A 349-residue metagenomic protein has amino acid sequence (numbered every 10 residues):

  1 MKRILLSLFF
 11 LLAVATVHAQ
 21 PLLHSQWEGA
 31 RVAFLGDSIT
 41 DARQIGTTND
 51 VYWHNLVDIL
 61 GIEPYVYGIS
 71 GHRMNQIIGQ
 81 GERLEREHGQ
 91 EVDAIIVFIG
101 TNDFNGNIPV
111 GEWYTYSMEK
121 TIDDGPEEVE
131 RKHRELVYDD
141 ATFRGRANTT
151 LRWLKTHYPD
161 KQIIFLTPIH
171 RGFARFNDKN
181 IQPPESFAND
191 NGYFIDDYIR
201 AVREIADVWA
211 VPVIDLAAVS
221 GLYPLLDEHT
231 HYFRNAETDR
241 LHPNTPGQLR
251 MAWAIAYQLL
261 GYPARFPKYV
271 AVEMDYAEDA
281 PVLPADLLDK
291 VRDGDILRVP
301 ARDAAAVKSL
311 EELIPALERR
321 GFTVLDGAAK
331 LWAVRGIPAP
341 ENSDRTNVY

Functional and structural regions predicted by a protein language model:
I4-A13: Sec-dependent N-terminal signal peptides
A15-A19: Sec/Tat signal peptide C-region and signal peptidase I cleavage site
Q20-S70, N75, G81-E91, I95 (+2 more regions): Serine-esterase "nucleophile elbow" of acetyl-processing enzymes
E28-R31, L60-Y65, Q90-I95, Y158-I163 (+3 more regions): Loop/turn elements at helix/coil->beta-strand transitions in domains of secreted/extracellular proteins
S38-A42, I69-M74, G100-G106, I169-F173 (+5 more regions): Solvent-exposed loop/turn segments at secondary-structure junctions within structured extracellular/periplasmic domains
I59, Q80-F266: Alpha-helical cap/lid subdomain in secreted, periplasmic, or secretory-pathway luminal O-acyl-processing enzymes
A264, A271-D293, A305-S309: Alpha-helical scaffold elements lining the catalytic groove of polysaccharide deacetylases
V272, A304-Y349: C-terminal domain-boundary segment and adjacent tail
